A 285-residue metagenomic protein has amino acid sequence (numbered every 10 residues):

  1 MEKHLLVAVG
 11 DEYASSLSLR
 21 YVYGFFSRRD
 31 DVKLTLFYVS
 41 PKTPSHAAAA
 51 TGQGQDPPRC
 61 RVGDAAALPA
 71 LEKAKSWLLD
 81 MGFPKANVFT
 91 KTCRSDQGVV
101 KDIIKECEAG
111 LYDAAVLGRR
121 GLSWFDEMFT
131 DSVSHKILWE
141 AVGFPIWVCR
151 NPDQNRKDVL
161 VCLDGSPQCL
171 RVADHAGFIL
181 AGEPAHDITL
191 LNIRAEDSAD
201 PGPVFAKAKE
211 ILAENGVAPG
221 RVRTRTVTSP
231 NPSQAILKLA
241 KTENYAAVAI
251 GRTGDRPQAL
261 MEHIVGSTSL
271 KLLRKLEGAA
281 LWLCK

Functional and structural regions predicted by a protein language model:
M1, S76-A115, G216-Q258: Structural beta-alpha unit
M1-P57, Q154-R223, Y245, K275: Small/aliphatic-rich secondary-structure junction motif
H4, S27-R28, K101-D153, T242-K285: Gly/Ser-rich helix-loop-strand patches that form or flank binding pockets for ribonucleotide-derived cofactors
S15, D96, C169, S229-P230 (+1 more regions): A conditional alpha-helix N-cap/helix-loop micro-motif detector
V22, A74, I103, I137 (+4 more regions): Aromatic/hydrophobic pocket-lining residues that form π-stacking "cages" and hydrophobic walls in ligand
T35-F37, F89-C93, W147, T189-L191 (+2 more regions): General small-molecule cofactor/ligand-binding pocket signal
Q55-P69: A short acidic, glycine-rich active-site loop that binds or catalyzes chemistry on phosphate/adenosine moieties
R94, G121-W124, R194-S198: Short histidine/acidic/glycine/proline-rich micro-motifs that form metal- and phosphate-coordinating active-site loops
